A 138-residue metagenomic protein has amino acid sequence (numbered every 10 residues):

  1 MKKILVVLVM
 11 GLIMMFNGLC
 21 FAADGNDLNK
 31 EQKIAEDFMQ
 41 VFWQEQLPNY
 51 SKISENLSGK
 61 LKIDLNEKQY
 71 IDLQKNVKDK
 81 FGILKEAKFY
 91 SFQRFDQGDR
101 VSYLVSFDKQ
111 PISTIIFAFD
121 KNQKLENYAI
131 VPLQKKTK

Functional and structural regions predicted by a protein language model:
M1-I4: Positively charged n-region of N-terminal signal peptides that target proteins for export
V7-N17: Bacterial N-terminal signal peptides
N17-Q44: Short, low-complexity N-terminal intrinsically disordered segments enriched in polar/charged residues
V41-Q44, I83, Q134-K138: Acidic, low-complexity intrinsically disordered segments
P48: Conserved short acidic donor-positioning loop in nucleotide-sugar-dependent glycosyltransferases
S51-Y90: Short solvent-exposed beta->alpha transition segments
K75-I116: Surface-exposed, charged secondary-structure patches
I112-K138: Short beta-strand edge/turn micro-motifs at domain boundaries
